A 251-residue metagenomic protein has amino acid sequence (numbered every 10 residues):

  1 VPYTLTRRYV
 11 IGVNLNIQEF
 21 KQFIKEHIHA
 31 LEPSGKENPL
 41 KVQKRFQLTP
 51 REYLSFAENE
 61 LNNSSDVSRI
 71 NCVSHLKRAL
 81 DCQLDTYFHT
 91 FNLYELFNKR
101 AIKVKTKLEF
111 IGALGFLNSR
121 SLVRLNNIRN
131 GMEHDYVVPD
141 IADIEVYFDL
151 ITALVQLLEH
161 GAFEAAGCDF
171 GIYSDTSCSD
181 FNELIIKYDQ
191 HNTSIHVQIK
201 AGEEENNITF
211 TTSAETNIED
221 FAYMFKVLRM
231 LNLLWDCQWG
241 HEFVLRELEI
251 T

Functional and structural regions predicted by a protein language model:
V10-R69, F163-G167, S179, Q238-T251: Charged alpha-helical initiation segments
Q43-F46, G112, L117-C168: Charge-enriched, short contiguous segments at helix-coil
T49-F56, H75, C82, S121-I128: Amphipathic, well-ordered alpha-helical segments in soluble domains
F56-N63, I102-T106, E133-H134: Short, charged/polar, low-complexity loop and linker segments that flank or interrupt alpha-helical bundles
E58, S68-H89: Short, hydrophobic, well-ordered secondary-structure elements
F88-L117: Short, charged amphipathic alpha-helical segments flanked by flexible coils
I172-L248: N-terminal accessory interaction module
